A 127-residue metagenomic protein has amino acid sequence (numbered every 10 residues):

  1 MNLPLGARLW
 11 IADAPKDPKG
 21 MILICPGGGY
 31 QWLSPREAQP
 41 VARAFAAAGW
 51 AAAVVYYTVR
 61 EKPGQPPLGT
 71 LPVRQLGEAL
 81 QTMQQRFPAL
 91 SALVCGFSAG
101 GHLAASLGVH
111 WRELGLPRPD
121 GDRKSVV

Functional and structural regions predicted by a protein language model:
M1-K16: N-terminal cap/lid segment of alpha/beta-hydrolase-fold proteins
K19-G27: Short beta-strand element of the alpha/beta-hydrolase
L23-I24, A52-V55, L93-C95, G121: Structural recognition of the beta-strand scaffold that forms the well-ordered cores of secreted hydrolase catalytic
S34-P35, V55-S91: Catalytic nucleophile-loop/oxyanion-hole region of alpha/beta-hydrolase and closely related hydrolase-like folds
R36-A53: Short amphipathic alpha-helix adjacent to the substrate-entry channel of hydrolases
W50, Y57-V59, V127: Active-site loop/turn elements of alpha/beta-hydrolase fold enzymes, especially the short glycine-/histidine-rich
Q81-V127: Primarily recognizes the serine-hydrolase "nucleophile elbow" in alpha/beta-hydrolase and SGNH/GDSL folds
